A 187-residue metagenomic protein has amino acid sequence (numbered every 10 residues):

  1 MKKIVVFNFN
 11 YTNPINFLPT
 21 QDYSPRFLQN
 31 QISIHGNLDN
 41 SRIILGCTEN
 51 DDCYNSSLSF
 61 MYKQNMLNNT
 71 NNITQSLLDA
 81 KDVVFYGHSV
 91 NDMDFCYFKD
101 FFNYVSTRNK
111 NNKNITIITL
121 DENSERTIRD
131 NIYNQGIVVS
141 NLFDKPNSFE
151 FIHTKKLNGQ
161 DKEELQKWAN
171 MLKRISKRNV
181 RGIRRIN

Functional and structural regions predicted by a protein language model:
M1-N69, D79: Extended, H/D-rich, highly charged conserved domains that either
I4, D22-Y23, N72-N187: SIR2/sirtuin-family catalytic core signature
